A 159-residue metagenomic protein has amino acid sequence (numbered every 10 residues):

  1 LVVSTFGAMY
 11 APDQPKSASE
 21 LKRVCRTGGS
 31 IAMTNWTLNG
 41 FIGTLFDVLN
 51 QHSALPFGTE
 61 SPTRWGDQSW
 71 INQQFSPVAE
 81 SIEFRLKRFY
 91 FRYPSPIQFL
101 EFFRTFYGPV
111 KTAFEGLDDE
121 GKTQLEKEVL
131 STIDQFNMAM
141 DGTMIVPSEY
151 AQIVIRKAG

Functional and structural regions predicted by a protein language model:
V3: A conserved beta-strand element that flanks and buttresses the S-adenosyl-L-methionine
F6-M9: Short catalytic micro-motifs in class I SAM-dependent methyltransferases
P12, R26, S76: Short conserved AdoMet
D13-P15, W36: Conserved catalytic-core motifs of eukaryotic protein kinase domains, centered on the activation segment
P15-S30: A short glycine-rich, Lys/Arg-flanked "PGG" loop and its adjoining helix->strand segment in the class I
S30-F57: Conserved class I S-adenosyl-L-methionine
S53-T59, T112-E115: Short, polar/flexible loop-turn hinges at active-site or ligand-entry regions and domain interfaces
T63-G159: Conserved Class I S-adenosyl-L-methionine
